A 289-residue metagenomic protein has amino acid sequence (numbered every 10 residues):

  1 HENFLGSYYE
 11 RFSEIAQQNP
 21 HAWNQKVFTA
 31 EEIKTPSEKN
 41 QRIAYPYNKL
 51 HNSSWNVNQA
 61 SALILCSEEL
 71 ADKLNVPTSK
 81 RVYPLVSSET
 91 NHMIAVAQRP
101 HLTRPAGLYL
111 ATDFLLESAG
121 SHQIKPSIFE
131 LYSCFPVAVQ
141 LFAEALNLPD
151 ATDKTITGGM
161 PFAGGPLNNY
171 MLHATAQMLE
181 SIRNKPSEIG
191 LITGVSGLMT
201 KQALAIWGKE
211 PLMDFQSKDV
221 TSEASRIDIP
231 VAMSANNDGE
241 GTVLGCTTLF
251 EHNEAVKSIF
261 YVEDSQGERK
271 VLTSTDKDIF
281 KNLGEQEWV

Functional and structural regions predicted by a protein language model:
H1-V57, S61-L63, E68-L70, V76-F162 (+3 more regions): Conserved "HGTGT" condensation-loop signature of ketosynthase/thiolase-family condensing enzymes that catalyze
L167-M171: A conserved active-site cap/scaffold subdomain adjacent to cofactor or substrate pockets
A174: Active-site glycine-rich loop that binds ribose-phosphate moieties when present
Q177-R183: Oxidoreductase and adenylate-handling cofactor-binding alpha/beta cores
S187: Active-site core segments that coordinate phosphate-bearing ligands/cofactors across diverse enzyme families
G190-I192: Cysteine-clustered segments with highest specificity for TGF-beta superfamily mature ligands
G197-L198: C-terminal substrate-binding/catalytic lobe of Rossmann-fold NAD(P)-dependent dehydrogenases
